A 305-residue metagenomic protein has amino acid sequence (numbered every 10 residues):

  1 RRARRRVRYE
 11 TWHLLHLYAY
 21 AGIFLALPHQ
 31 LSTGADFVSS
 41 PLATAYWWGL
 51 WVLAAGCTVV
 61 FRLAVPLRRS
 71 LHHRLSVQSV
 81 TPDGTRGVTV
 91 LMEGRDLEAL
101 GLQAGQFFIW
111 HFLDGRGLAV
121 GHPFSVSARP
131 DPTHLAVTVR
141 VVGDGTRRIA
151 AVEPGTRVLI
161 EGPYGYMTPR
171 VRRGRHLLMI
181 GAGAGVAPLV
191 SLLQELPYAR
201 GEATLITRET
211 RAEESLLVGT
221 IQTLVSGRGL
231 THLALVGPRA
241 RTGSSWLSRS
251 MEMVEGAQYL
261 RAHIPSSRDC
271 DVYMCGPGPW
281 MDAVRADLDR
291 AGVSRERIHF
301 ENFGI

Functional and structural regions predicted by a protein language model:
R1-V59: Membrane-embedded alpha-helical bundles of multi-pass integral membrane proteins
R8, P41-G49, V60-P82: Canonical alpha-helical transmembrane segment with a positive-inside/aromatic-interface signature
H16, G105, G185, P277: Short, conserved phosphate/pyrophosphate- and ester-handling motifs at nucleotide-, phospho-/glycolipid
A21-P28, S32, V38, D144-I149 (+1 more regions): Reductase modules of NAD(P)H-dependent flavoproteins
V65-E161, T168, E202-T204, R208-A212 (+2 more regions): Ferredoxin-reductase
V171-R175, S266-R268: Short helix-loop-beta connector
H176-I180, D271-Y273: Conserved beta-strand elements of the Class I
V186-Y198: Histidine-anchored nucleotide/phosphate-binding helix
